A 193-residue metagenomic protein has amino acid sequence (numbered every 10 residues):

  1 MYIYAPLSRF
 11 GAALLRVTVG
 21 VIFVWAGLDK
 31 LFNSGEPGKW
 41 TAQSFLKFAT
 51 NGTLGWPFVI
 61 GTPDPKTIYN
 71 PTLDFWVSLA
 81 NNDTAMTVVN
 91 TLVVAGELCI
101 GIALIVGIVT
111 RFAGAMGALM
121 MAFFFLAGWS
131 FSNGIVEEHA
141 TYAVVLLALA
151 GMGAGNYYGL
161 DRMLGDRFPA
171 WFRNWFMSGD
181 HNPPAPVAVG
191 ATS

Functional and structural regions predicted by a protein language model:
M1-C99, V106-S193: Extended, low-polarity transmembrane helix blocks
